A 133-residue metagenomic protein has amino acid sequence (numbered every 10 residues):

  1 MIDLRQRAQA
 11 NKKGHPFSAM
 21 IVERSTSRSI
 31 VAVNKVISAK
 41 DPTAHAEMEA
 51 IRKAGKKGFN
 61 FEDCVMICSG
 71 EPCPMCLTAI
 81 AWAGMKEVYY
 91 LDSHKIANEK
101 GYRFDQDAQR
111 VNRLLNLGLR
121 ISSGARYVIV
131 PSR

Functional and structural regions predicted by a protein language model:
M1, S18, A50: Conserved hydrophobic/aromatic pocket- or pore-lining residues that grip, position, or stack substrates in active sites
M1-G14: Short, basic/aromatic recognition patches
P16-R24: Short beta-strand scaffold segments in enzyme catalytic cores
R24-I30: Short, glycine-anchored, charge-dense loop/turn motifs used at functional sites
I30-S132: Zn2+-dependent cytidine deaminase-like catalytic core
